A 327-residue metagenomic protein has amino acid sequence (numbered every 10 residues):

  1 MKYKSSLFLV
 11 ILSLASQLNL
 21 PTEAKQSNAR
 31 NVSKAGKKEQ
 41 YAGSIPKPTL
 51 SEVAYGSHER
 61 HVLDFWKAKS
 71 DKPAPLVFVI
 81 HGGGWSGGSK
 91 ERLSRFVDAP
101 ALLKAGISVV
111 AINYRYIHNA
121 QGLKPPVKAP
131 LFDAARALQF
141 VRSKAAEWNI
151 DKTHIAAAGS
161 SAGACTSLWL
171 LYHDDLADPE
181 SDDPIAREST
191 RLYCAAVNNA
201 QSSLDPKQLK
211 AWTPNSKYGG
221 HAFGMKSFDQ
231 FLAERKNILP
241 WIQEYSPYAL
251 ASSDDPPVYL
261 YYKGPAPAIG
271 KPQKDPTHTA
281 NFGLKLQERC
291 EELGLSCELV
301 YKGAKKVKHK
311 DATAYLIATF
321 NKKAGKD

Functional and structural regions predicted by a protein language model:
N28-D71: N-terminal cap/lid segment of alpha/beta-hydrolase-fold proteins
Q40-I45, H58, L171-L176, P206-L250 (+2 more regions): Mobile cap/lid helix-loop segments that gate and shape the active-site cleft of serine hydrolases
D64, V258-K274, A280-D327: C-terminal catalytic histidine-bearing segment of alpha/beta-hydrolase fold enzymes
K72-A74, G83-Q121, C165, A177: Short substrate-entry loop that stabilizes the transition state in hydrolases
V79-G82, A111, F140, L260: Structural cue for short, hydrophobic secondary-structure segments
K90-D98, V110-K152, K306-V307: Catalytic nucleophile-loop/oxyanion-hole region of alpha/beta-hydrolase and closely related hydrolase-like folds
R136-W212: Primarily recognizes the serine-hydrolase "nucleophile elbow" in alpha/beta-hydrolase and SGNH/GDSL folds
S181-P214, A233-P272: The feature captures the conserved acid-bearing segment of alpha/beta-hydrolase catalytic domains
